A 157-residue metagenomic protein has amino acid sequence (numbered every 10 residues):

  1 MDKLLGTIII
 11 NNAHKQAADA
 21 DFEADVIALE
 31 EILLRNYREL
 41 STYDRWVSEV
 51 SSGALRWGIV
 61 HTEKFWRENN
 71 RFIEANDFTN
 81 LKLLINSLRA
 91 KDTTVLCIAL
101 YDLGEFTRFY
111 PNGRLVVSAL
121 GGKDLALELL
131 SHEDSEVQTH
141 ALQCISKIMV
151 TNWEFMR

Functional and structural regions predicted by a protein language model:
M1-R157: Long amphipathic alpha-helical tracts in eukaryotic proteins
